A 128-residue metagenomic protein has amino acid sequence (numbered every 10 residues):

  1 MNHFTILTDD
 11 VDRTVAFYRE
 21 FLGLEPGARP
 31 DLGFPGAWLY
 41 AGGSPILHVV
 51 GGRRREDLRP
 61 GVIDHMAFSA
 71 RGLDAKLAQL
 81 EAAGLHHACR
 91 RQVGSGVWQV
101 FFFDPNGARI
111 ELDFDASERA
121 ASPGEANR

Functional and structural regions predicted by a protein language model:
M1-D12, G43, I63-M66, A116-R128: N-terminal beta-strand motif that seeds the catalytic metal site of vicinal oxygen chelate
F4, A37, Q99-V100: Generic short beta-strand
L7-I46: Core segments of cupin and vicinal oxygen chelate
G27, L77, A82-R128: Vicinal oxygen chelate
G51-G52, D115: Residue-level structural signal for beta-strand termini and adjacent loop
R59-I63, G94: Short glycine-enriched loop/turn motifs at secondary-structure junctions
M66-L80: Mid-chain, well-packed structural core segment of small domains
